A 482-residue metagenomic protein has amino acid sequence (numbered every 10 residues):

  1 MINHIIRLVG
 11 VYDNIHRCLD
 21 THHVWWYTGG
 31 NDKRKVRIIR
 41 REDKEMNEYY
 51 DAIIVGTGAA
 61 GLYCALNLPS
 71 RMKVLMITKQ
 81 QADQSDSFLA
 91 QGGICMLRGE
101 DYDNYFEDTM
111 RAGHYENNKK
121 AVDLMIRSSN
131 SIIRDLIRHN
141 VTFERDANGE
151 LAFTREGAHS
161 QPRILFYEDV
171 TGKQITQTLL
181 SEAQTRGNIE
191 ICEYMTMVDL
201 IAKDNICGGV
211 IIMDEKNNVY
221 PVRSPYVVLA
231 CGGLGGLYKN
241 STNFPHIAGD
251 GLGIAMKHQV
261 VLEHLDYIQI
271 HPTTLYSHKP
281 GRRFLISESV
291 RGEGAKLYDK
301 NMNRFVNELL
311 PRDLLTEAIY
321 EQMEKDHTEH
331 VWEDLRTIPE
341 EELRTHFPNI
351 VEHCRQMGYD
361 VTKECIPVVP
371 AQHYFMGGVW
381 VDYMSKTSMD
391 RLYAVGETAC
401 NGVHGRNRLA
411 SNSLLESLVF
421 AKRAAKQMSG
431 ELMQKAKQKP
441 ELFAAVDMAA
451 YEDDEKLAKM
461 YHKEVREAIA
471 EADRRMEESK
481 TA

Functional and structural regions predicted by a protein language model:
I6, Y27, M46, Y50 (+13 more regions): Glycine- and aromatic-enriched mobile tails/lids
E48-Y50, N217-Y226, S388-M389: Core beta-strand elements of the Rossmann-like FAD/NAD(P) dinucleotide-binding domain in flavoenzyme oxidoreductases
A52-M76: N-terminal Rossmann-like FAD-binding beta1-loop-alpha1 element of flavoenzymes
Q80-M110: Conserved N-terminal glycine-rich FAD pyrophosphate-binding loop of Rossmann-like flavoproteins
A82, I254, V260-D360, Q427: An anion/pyrophosphate-binding glycine-rich loop and adjacent beta-alpha core in soluble alpha-beta enzymes
R138-V219, A230, T274-S277, L297: Conserved redox-cofactor binding core of oxidoreductases
C192-E193, V198-G208, I212-M213, H346-C400: A glycine-rich dinucleotide-binding beta-alpha-beta segment and adjacent secondary-structure elements that constitute
Y226-P280, F284, L414, L418: Glycine-rich loop(s) and the adjacent beta-strand/alpha-helix scaffold that form part
